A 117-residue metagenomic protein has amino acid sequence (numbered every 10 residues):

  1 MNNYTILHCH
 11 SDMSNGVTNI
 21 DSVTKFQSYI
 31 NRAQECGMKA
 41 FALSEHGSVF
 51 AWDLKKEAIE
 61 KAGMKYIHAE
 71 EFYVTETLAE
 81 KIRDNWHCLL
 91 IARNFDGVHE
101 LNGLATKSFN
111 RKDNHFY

Functional and structural regions predicted by a protein language model:
M1-Y117: Phosphodiester-processing cores and adjacent nucleic acid-binding clamps
